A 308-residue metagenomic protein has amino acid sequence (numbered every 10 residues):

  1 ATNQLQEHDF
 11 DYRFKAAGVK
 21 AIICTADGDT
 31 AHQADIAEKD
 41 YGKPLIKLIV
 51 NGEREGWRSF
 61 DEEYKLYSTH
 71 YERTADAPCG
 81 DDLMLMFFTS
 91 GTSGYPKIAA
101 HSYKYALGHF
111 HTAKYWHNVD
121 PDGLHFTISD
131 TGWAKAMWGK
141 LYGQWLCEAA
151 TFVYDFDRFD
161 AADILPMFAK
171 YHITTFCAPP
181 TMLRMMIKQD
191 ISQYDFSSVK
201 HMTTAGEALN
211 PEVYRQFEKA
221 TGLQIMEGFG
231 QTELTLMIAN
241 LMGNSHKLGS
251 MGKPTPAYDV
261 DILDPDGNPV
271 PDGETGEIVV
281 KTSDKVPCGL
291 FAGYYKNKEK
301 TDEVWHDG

Functional and structural regions predicted by a protein language model:
A1-Y12, A26-T30, S129-D130, A149-Y171 (+1 more regions): ATP-dependent adenylate-forming carboxylate-activation enzymes
G18-I22, K39-V50, G123-H125, F152 (+2 more regions): Conserved helix-loop-beta element of the AMP-binding
A21-C24, G28-G80: ANL superfamily adenylate-forming
R54-E55, K65-F88, Y95, N118-L124 (+1 more regions): Conserved pre-ATP/AMP-binding loop-to-beta segment of ANL
M84-G108: Conserved AMP-binding A3 loop
L107-L124, T131-T174, K188-Q189: Conserved AMP-binding/adenylation subdomain of ANL enzymes
L146, I173-C177, I187-K247, D259 (+1 more regions): Gly/Ser/Thr-rich phosphate-binding loop
A257, N268-V304: Conserved ATP/PPi-binding loop(s) of AMP-dependent carboxylate-activating enzymes
